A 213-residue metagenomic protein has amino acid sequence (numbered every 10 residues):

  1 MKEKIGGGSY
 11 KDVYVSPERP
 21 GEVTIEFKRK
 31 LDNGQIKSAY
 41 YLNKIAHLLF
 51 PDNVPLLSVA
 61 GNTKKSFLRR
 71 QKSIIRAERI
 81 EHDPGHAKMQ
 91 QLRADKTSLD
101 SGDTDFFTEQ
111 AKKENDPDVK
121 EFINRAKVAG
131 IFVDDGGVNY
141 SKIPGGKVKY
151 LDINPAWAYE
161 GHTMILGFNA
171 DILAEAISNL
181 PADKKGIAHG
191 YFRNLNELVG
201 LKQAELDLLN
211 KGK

Functional and structural regions predicted by a protein language model:
M1-E3: Conserved N-terminal boundary motif of the eukaryotic protein kinase catalytic domain
G7-P51: ATP-binding glycine-rich loop module of kinase domains
S9, R70-K72, V133-V138: Short, surface-exposed coil-to-beta transition loops
V15-S16, R79, K142: Conserved hydrophobic "DFG−1" position in protein kinase catalytic cores
E22, N53-P55, I75, K149-L151 (+1 more regions): Protein kinase-like catalytic core scaffold
L31-Y41, G85-L92, Y159-I165: Active-site-adjacent loop/helix micro-motif of nuclease/hydrolase catalytic cores
N53-N115: Conserved structural core of kinase catalytic domains
D100-D118, N124-G136, S141-G212: C-lobe/activation-segment region of protein kinase-like
